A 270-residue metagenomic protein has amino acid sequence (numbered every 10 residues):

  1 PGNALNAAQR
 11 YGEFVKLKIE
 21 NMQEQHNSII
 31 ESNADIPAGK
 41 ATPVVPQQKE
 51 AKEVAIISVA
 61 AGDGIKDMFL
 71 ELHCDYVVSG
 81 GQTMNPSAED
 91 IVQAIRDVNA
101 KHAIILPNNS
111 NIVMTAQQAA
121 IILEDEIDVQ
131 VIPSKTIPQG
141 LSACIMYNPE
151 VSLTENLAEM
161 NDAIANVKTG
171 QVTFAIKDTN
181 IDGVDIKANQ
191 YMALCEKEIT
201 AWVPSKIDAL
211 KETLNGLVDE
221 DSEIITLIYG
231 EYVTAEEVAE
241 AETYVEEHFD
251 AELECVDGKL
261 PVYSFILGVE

Functional and structural regions predicted by a protein language model:
P1-E270: N-terminal loops that bind phosphate or other acidic moieties and the adjacent beta-alpha structural core
